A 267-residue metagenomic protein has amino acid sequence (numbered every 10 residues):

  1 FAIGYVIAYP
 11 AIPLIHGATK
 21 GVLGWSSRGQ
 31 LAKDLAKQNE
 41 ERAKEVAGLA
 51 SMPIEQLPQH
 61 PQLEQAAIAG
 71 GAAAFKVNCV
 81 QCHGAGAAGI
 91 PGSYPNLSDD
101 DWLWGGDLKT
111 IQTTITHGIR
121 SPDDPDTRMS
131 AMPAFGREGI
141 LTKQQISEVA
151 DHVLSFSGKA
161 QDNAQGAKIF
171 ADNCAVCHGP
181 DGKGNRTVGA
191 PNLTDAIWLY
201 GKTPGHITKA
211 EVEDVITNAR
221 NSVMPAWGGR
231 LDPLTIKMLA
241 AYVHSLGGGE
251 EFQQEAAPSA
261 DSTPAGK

Functional and structural regions predicted by a protein language model:
F1-Q62, W104-T114, S130-V153, P204-H206 (+1 more regions): Periplasmic c-type cytochrome electron-transfer domains
A47-W102, T110: Membrane-proximal soluble helical/coiled-coil segments that couple transmembrane anchors to catalytic or regulatory
L63-A88, H117, Q161-G184, D195 (+5 more regions): Sequence/structural segment immediately N-terminal to covalent heme-attachment motifs in c-type and related
P91, D107, R186-T187, T208: Extended intrinsically disordered, low-complexity coil regions enriched in Ser, Thr, Gly, Ala and often Pro
G92-S98, G118-Q145, G158-D162, V188-A190 (+1 more regions): Axial heme c-ligation environment in periplasmic c-type cytochrome domains
L103, W198-Y200: Short Cys/His-rich micro-motifs in 6-15 aa windows
D123-M129, G201-A210: Intrinsically disordered, low-complexity coil segments
